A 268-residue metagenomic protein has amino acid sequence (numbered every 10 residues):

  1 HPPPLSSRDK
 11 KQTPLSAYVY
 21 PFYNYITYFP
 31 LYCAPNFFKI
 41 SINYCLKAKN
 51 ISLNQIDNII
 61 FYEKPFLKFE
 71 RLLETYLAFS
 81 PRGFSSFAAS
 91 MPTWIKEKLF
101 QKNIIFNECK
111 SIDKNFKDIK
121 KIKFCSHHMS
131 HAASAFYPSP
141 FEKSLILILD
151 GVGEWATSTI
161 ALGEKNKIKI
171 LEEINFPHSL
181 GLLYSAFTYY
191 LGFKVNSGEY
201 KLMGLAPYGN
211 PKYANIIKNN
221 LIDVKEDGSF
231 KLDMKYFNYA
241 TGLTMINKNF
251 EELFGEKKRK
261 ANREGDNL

Functional and structural regions predicted by a protein language model:
H1-L268: Short acidic/glycine-rich loops and adjacent helix/strand connectors that line catalytic pockets where negatively
